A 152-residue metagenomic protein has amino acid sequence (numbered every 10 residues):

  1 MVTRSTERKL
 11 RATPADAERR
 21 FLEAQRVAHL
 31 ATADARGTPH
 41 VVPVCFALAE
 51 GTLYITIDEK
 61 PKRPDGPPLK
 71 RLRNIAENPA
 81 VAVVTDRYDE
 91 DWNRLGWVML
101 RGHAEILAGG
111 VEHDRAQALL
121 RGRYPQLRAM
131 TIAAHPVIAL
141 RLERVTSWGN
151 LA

Functional and structural regions predicted by a protein language model:
M1-A12, G66, Y88-A152: Charged, gly/pro-rich active-site loop segments
K9-L48: An N-terminal domain-cap segment
L22, N74-I75, L120, L140: A generic structural signal for nonpolar/aromatic side chains embedded in well-ordered alpha-helices
A24-A28, V42, A49-L53, E77-V81 (+2 more regions): A generic structural signal for short beta-strands and their flanking turns/coil linkers
V27, A33-A35, D86-E90, P125-Q126: Short beta-turn/strand-loop junction motif enriched in small, turn-promoting residues
A49-Y88: A short mixed-secondary-structure module that forms the rim of ligand-binding clefts
